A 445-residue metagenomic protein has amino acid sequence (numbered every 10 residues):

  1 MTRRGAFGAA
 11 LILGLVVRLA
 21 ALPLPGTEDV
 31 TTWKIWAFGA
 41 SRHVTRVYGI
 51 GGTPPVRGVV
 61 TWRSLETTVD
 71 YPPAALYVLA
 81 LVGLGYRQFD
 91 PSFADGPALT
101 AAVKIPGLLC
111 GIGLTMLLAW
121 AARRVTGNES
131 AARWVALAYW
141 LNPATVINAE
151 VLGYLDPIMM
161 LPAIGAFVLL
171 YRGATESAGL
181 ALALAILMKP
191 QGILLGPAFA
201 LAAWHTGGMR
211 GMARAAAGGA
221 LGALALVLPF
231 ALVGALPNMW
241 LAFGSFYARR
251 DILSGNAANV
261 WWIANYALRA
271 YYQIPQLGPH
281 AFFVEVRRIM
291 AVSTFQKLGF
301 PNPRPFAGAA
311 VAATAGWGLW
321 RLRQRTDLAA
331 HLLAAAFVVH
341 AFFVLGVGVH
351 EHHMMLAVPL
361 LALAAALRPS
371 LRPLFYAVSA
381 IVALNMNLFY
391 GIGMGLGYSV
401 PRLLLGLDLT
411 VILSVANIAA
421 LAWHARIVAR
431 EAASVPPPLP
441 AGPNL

Functional and structural regions predicted by a protein language model:
M1, R124-E129, I164-A178, G207 (+1 more regions): Membrane-interface transmembrane helices that cradle and orient dolichyl/undecaprenyl
T2-F38, R42-V47, G51, R57-R63 (+3 more regions): Transmembrane signal-anchor helices characteristic of membrane glycosylation enzymes that use polyprenol
R3-R4, G14, L22, R124 (+2 more regions): Aromatic/glycine/proline-enriched transmembrane-helix motif characteristic of membrane-embedded glycan-assembly enzymes
A9-A10, M209-A231, A248, Y376-L384: Hydrophobic alpha-helical membrane-interfacial segments at the cytosolic entry of transmembrane helices
A21-T27, L232-L236, W240-L253, G316 (+3 more regions): Transmembrane helical bundles and short interhelical boundary loops of multi-pass, membrane-embedded
F89, A101-T126, G165, A313-R321: Transmembrane-helix motifs of polytopic, lipid-linked glycan transferases
L117-W120, I158-T175, L360-L361: Specific aromatic-rich, kink-prone transmembrane helix
L194-L221, A231-A235, L356: Perimembrane helix-loop-helix junctions
